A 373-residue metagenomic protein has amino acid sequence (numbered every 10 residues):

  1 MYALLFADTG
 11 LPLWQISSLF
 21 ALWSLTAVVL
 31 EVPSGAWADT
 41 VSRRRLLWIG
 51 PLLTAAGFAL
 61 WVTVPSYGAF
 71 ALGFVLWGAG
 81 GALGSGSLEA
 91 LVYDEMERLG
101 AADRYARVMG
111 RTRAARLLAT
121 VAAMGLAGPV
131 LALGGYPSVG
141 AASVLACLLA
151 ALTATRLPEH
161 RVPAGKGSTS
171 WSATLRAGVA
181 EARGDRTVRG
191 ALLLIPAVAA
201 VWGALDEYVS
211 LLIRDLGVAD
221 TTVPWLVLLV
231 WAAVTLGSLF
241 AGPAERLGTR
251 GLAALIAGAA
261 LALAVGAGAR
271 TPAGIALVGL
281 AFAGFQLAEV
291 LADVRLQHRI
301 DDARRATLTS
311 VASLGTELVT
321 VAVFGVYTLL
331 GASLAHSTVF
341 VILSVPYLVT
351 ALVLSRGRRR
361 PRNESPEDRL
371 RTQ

Functional and structural regions predicted by a protein language model:
L5-D8, G134-A141, A180-T235: A single, central transmembrane helix in multi-pass transporters
D8, W61-T63, T120-S143, L211-L216 (+1 more regions): Transmembrane alpha-helix termini and helix-breaking/packing motifs in multi-pass membrane transporters
S17-L19, V29-A36, R44-R45, L212-Q373: C-terminal transmembrane bundle of multi-pass solute transporters/carriers
L52-S66, A257-R270: C-terminal ends and interior cores of transmembrane alpha-helices in multi-pass membrane transporters/permeases
G68-W77, A273-L280: Paired small-residue
F74-L117: Cytoplasmic helix-loop-helix junction between adjacent transmembrane helices in 12-TM secondary transporters
E95, Y136, G140-S143, C147-T169 (+1 more regions): Helix-loop junctions on the cytosolic side of multi-pass membrane transporters, especially the intracellular loop
L157-L193: Juxtamembrane intracellular "pre-TM" segments in multi-pass secondary transporters
